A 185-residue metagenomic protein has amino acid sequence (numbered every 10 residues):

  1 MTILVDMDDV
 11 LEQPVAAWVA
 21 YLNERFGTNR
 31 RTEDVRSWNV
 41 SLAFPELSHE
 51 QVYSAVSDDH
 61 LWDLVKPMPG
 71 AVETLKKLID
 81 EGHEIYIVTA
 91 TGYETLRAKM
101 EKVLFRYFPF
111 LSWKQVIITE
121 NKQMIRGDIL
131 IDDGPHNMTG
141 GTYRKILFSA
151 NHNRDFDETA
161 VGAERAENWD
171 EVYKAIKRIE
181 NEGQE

Functional and structural regions predicted by a protein language model:
M1-Q51, R144: Active-site neighborhood of HAD-like aspartate-dependent phosphohydrolases
L11, V15, M68-A71, R97-E101 (+1 more regions): A structural signal for well-ordered alpha-helical scaffolds and beta->alpha junctions
W38, N121-G127, N153-D155, W169-K174: A short acidic, often aromatic-flanked loop/helix-cap motif at beta-alpha or helix-coil junctions that lines enzyme
A43-D58, G82-I85: Short, basic/glycine-rich phosphate-binding loops at helix/coil junctions that contact nucleotide phosphates
W62-K66, A71-L104: Substrate-recognition element of Asp-dependent hydrolases with the DxDx(T/V) motif
L78, I85-Y93, Q115, D155 (+3 more regions): Membrane-proximal envelope and lipid/glycan-remodeling enzymes
V88-G140: Substrate-recognition "cap/lid" segment bordering the active-site pocket of phosphatases
I131-W169: Acidic, Mg2+-coordinating phosphoryl-transfer loop and its flanking beta/alpha structural elements, shared across
